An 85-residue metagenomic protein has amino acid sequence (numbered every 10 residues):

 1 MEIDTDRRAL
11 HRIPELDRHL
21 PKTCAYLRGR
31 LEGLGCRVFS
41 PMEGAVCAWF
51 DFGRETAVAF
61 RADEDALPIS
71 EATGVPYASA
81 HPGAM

Functional and structural regions predicted by a protein language model:
M1-M85: Acidic/His- and Gly-rich active-site-bordering loop/insert found across diverse amide/peptide-bond hydrolases
